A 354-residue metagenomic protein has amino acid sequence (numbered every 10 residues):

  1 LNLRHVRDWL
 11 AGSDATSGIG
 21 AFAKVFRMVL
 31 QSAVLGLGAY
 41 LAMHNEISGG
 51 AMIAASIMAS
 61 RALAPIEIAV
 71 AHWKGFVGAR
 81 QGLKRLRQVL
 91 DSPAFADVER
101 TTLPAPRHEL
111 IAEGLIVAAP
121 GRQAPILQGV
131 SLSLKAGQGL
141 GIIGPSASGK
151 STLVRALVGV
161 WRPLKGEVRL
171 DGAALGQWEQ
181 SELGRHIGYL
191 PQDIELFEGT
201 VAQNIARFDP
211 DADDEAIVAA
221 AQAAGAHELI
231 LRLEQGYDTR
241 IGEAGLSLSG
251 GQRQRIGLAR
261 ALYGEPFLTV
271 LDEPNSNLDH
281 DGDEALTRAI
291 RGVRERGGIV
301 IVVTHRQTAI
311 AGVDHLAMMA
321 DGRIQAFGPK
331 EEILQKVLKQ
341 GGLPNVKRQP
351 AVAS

Functional and structural regions predicted by a protein language model:
L1-A33, G75-G78, F95, A118-R122: An intracellular "coupling" helix at the cytosolic face of ABC transporter transmembrane type-1 domains
D14, A62-V89, V98: Cytosolic ends of transmembrane helices, especially the final helix of ABC transmembrane type-1 domains
T16-L30, G49-A71: Hydrophobic alpha-helical segments in the permease module
V158: Helix-to-loop junction immediately C-terminal to a conserved catalytic motif
E167-R169, A202-E243, T287-R288, G292-E295 (+3 more regions): ABC ATPase nucleotide-binding domain helical subdomain, centered on the C-loop/LSGGQ "ABC signature"
G264, R296: Conserved signature/switch motifs of ABC ATPase nucleotide-binding domains
T269-E273: Catalytic Walker B motif of ABC-type/P-loop ATPase nucleotide-binding domains
